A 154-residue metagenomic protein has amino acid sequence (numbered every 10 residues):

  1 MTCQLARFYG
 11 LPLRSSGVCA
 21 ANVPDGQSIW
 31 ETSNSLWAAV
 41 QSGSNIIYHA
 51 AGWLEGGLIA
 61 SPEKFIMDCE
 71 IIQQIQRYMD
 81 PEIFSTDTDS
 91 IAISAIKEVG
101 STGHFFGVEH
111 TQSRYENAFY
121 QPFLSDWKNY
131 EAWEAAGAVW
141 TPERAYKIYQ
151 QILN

Functional and structural regions predicted by a protein language model:
M1-I71: Glycine-rich anion/phosphate-binding loop at the beta-strand->alpha-helix junction
E63-N154: Catalytic-core signal marking the mid-to-C-terminal active-site face
